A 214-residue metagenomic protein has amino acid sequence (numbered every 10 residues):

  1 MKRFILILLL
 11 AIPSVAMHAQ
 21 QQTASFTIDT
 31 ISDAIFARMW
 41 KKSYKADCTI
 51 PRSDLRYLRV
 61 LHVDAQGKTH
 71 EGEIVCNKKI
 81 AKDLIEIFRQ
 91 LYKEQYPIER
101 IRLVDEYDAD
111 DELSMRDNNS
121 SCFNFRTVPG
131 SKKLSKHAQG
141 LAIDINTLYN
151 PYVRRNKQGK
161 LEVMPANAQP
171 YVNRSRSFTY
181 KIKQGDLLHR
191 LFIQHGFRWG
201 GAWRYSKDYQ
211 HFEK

Functional and structural regions predicted by a protein language model:
M1-Q21: Bacterial Sec-dependent N-terminal signal peptides
I12, I50-L55, R116-N118, K136-A138 (+1 more regions): A generic structural signal for short, non-catalytic loop/turn and secondary-structure boundary residues
Q20-K68: N-terminal module-boundary/linker segments of secreted carbohydrate-active enzymes
K41-T49, D108-D111, P129-K133, Q184-D186: Intrinsically disordered, low-complexity boundary segments flanking structured domains
I50-M115: Active-site acidic/histidine clusters and adjacent loop/turn architecture that either coordinate catalytic ions
G72-V75, K79, K133, R176 (+1 more regions): Conserved aromatic-histidine-acidic binding/catalytic patches
Q95-E99, L113-T147: Mid-length scaffold segments of soluble, non-membrane domains
V128-G130, G140-K214: Catalytic cores and adjacent binding grooves of peptidoglycan-active enzymes
